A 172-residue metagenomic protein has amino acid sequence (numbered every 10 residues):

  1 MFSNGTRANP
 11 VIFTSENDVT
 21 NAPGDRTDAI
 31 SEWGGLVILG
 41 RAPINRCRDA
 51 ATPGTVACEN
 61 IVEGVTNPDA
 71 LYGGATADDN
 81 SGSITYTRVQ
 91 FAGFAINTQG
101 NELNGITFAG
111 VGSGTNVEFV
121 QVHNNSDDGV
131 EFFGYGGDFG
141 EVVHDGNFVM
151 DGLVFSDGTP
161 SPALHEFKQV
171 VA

Functional and structural regions predicted by a protein language model:
M1-A172: Beta-strand/loop edge motif enriched in small/polar residues
